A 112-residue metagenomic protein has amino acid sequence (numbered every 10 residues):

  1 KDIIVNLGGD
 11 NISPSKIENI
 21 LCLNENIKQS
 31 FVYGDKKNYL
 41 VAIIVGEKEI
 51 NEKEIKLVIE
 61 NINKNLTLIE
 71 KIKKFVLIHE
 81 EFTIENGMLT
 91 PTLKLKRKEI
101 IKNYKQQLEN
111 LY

Functional and structural regions predicted by a protein language model:
K1-E70, H79-N86: AMP-binding/adenylate-forming catalytic core of the ANL superfamily
I69-I72, I78-Y104: Flexible lysine-rich "adenylation lid" loop at the C-terminal edge of ANL adenylation domains
K105-Y112: A short, polar/charged loop-to-alpha-helix boundary motif
